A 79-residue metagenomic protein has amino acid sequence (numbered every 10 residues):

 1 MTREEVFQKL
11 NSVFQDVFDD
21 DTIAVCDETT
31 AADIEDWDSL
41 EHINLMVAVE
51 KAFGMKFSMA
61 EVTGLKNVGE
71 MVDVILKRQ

Functional and structural regions predicted by a protein language model:
T2-W37, E41-V47, K51-Q79: Phosphopantetheine-dependent thiolation modules in NRPS/PKS and related acyl-activating systems
